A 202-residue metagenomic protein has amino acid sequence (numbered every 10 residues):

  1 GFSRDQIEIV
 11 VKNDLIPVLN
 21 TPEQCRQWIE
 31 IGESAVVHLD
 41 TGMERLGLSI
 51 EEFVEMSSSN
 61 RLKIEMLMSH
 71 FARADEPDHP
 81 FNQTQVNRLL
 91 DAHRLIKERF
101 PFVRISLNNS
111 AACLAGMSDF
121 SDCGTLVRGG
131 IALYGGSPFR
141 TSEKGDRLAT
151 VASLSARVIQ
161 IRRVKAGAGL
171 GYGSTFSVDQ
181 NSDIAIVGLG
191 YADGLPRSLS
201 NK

Functional and structural regions predicted by a protein language model:
G1-C25, R45: Catalytic beta/alpha-barrel core
N13, C25-R26, I31-S34, L39-R157 (+1 more regions): Active-site loop/helix belt of alpha/beta enzymes
I16-E30, L114, A166-F176, L195-R197: Short, charge-rich amphipathic segments
T21, A112, L126-S142, L170-T175 (+1 more regions): Non-transmembrane, interaction-prone segments in cytosolic or luminal domains
V151-N201: Functionally critical, mid-to-C-terminal surface segments that flank or help form catalytic/ligand
